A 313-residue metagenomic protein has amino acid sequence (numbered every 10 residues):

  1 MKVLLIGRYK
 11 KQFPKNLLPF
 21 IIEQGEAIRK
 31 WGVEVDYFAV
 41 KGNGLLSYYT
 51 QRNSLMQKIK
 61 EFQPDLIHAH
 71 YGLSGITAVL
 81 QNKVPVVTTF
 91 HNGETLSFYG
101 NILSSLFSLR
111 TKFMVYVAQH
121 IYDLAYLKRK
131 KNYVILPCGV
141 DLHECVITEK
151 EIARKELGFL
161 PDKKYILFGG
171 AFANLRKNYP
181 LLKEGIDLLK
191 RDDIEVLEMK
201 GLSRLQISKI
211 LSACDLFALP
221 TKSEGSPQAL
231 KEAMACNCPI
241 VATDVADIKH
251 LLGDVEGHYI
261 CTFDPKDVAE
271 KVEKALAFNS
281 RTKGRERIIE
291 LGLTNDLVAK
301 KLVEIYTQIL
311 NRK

Functional and structural regions predicted by a protein language model:
A69-S74, F90: Short His-centered aromatic/hydrophobic patch
Y99, V140-E156, D162: Acidic anion/phosphate-binding donor-loop and adjacent secondary structure in glycosyltransferase catalytic cores
F159-K177, K183-I186: Conserved donor-binding/catalytic core segment of Leloir-type glycosyltransferases
K209-C214: Short alpha-helical donor nucleotide-sugar binding micro-motif in glycosyltransferases
K222: Aromatic "clamp/platform" in nucleotide-sugar-dependent glycosyltransferases that forms part of the donor/acceptor
P239-A242: Short hydrophobic beta-strand element within catalytic cores of glycosyltransferases and related nucleotide-activated
D254-K266, E273-F278: Conserved acidic donor-binding segment of nucleotide-sugar-dependent glycosyltransferases
A277-N311: A charged, aromatic-enriched C-terminal amphipathic alpha-helix characteristic of glycosyltransferases across folds
